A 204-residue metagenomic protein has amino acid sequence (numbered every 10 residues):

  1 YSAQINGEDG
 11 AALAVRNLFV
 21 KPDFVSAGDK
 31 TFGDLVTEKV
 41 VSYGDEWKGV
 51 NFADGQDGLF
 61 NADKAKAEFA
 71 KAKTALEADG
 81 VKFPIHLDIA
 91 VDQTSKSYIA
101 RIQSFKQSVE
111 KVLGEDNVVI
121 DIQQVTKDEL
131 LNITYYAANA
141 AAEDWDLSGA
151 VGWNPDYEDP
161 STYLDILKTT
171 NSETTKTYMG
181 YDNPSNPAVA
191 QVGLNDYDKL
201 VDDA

Functional and structural regions predicted by a protein language model:
Y1-K111: Append "and occasionally in soluble cytosolic enzymes with long acidic Gly/Pro-rich linkers
S2-E8, G49-N61, V118-L131, P155-A204: Extracytoplasmic/peripheral linker and loop segments enriched in polar/acidic and small residues with frequent Thr/Pro
V25, G152-P155: Solvent-exposed coil/turn segments that connect beta secondary-structure elements in extracytoplasmic/periplasmic
T74, E110-G114, W153, T162 (+1 more regions): Hydrophobic alpha-helix feature that most strongly marks membrane-spanning transmembrane helices and their immediate
F83-H86, G114-V118, A142-L147: Loop/turn elements at helix/coil->beta-strand transitions in domains of secreted/extracellular proteins
I89, V109, D146, L164 (+1 more regions): Hydrophobic, well-ordered secondary-structure elements that form the walls of internal hydrophobic environments
A90-Q93, Q123-V125, A150-W153: Active-site-proximal beta-strand/loop segments in catalytic clefts of secreted hydrolases
Q103-G114, D128-W145: Short helices/loops that flank or line small-molecule/ion binding pockets
